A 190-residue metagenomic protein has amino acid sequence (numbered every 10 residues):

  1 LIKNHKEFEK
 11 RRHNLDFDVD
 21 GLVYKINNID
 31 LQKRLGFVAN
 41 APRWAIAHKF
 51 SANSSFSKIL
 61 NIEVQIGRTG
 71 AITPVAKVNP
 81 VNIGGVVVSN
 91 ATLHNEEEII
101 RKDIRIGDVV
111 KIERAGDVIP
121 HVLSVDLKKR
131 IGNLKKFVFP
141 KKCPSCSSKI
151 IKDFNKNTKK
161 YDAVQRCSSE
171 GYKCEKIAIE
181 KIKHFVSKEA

Functional and structural regions predicted by a protein language model:
L1-A190: RNA/tRNA-interacting regions in translation and RNA-turnover enzymes
